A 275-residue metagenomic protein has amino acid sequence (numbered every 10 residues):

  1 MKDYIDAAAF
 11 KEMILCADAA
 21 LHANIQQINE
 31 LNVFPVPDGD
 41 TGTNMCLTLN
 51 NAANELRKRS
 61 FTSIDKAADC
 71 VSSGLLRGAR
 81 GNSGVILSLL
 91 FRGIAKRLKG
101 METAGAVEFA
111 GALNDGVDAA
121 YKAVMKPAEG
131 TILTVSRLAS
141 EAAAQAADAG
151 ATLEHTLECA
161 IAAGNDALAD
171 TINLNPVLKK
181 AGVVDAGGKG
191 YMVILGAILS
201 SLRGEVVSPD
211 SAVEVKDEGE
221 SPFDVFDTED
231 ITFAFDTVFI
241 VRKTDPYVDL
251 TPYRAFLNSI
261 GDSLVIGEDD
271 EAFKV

Functional and structural regions predicted by a protein language model:
M1-V275: N-terminal loops that bind phosphate or other acidic moieties and the adjacent beta-alpha structural core
